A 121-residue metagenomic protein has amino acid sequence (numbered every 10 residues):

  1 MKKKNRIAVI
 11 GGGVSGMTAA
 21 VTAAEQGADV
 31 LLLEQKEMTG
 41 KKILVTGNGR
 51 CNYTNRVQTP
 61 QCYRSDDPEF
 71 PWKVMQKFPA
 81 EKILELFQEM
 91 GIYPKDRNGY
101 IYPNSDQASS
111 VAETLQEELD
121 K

Functional and structural regions predicted by a protein language model:
K2-S15, L31: Beta1/beta-strand and adjacent pyrophosphate-binding region of the FAD-binding site in flavoprotein oxidoreductases
R6-I7, E69-K73, Y102: Short, contiguous strand/loop micro-motifs
A8, A24-N48: Glycine-rich FAD pyrophosphate-binding loop
S15, A19-A24: Small-residue (primarily alanine) positions within well-ordered alpha-helices, especially packing/interaction faces
E34, N55, N98: Short beta->alpha connector loops at strand-helix junctions that form conserved, small/polar/Pro-enriched
L44-K77, E81: N-terminal glycine-rich dinucleotide-binding loop that anchors FAD/FMN and/or NAD(P) in oxidoreductases
K77-K121: Feature captures the FAD/FMN-dependent oxidoreductase FAD-binding
